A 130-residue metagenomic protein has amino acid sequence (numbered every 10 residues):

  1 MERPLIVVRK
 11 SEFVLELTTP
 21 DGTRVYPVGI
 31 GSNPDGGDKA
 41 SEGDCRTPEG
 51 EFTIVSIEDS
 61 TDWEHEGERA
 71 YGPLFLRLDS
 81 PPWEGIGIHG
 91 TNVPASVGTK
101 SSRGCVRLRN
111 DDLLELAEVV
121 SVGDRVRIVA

Functional and structural regions predicted by a protein language model:
M1-E2, S60-A130: Exported/periplasmic cell-wall-interacting domains
M1-I86: Gly/Pro-biased beta-strand-loop elements
